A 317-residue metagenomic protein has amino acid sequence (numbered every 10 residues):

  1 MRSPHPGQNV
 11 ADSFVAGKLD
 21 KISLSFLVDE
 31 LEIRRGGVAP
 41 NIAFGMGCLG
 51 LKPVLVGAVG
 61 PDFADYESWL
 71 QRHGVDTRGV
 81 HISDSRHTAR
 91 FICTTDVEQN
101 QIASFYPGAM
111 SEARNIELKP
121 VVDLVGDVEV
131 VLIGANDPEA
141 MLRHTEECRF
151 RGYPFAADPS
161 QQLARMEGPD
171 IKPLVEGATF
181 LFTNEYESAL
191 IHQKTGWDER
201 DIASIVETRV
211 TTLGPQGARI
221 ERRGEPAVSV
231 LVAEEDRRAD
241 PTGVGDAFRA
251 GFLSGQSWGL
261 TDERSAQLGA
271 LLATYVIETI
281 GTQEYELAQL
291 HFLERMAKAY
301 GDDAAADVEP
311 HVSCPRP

Functional and structural regions predicted by a protein language model:
M1-V54, D65, D303-P317: Glycine-rich phosphate/adenosyl-contacting loop at the front of the ribokinase-like
K18-E30, S68, G74, P226-D236: Glycine/charged-rich beta-loop-alpha catalytic/anionic-binding loops adjacent to active sites
G47, R149, S257: Gly/Ala-rich phosphate-binding loop of Rossmann-like dinucleotide-binding domains, activating on the conserved
Q71-R86: A glycine-rich helix N-cap at a beta->alpha junction
H81-S83, F91-V130, A135: Conserved phosphate-binding/catalytic loop of the ribokinase/pfkB sugar-kinase fold
R149-P154, S160-V230, R237: Conserved phosphate/ATP/ADP-binding segment of small-molecule kinases
G196-P317: Conserved phosphate-binding/catalytic region of the ribokinase-like
